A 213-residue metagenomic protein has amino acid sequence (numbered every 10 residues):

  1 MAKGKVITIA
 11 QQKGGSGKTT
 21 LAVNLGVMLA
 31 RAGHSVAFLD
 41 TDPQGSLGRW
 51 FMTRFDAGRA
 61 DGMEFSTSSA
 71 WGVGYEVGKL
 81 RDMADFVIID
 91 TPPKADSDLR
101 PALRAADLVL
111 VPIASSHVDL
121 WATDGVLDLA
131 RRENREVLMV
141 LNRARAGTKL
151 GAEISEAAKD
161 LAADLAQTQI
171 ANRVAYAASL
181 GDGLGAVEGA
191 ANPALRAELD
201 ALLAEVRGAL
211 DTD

Functional and structural regions predicted by a protein language model:
A2-S16, V23-R100, E156, A177-G189: P-loop/Walker-type NTP enzyme "switch/lid" segment
F38, I89, V111, M139-L141: Structural beta-sheet core signal
P43-G45, H117, A144-T148, V174-A175: Conserved nucleotide-binding/hydrolysis micro-motifs of P-loop NTPases
D96-S116: Inter-motif core of Ras-like GTPase G domains
L120-N142: Conserved C-terminal guanine-recognition region of P-loop GTPase G domains, centered on the G4
R145, S155-G185: Beta-strand-loop-alpha "switch" segments that mediate conformational coupling across diverse proteins
A186-D213: NTP-binding/hydrolysis catalytic cores, primarily Walker-type P-loop NTPases
